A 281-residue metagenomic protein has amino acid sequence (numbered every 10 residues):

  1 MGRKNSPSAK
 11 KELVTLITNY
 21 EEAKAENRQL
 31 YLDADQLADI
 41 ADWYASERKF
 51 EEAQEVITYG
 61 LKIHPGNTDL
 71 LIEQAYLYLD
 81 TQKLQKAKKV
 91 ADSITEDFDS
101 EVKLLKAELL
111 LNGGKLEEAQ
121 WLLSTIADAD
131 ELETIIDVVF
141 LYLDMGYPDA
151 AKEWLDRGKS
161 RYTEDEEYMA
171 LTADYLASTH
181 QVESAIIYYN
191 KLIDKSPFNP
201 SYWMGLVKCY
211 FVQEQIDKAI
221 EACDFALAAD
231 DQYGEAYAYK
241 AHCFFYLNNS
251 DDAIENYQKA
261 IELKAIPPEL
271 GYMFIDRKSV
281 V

Functional and structural regions predicted by a protein language model:
E26-E55, N112, T134-D144, L171-D174 (+1 more regions): Alpha-helical segment of the N-proximal tetratricopeptide repeat
D35, D69, E101, E133 (+4 more regions): Start-of-helix register in tetratricopeptide repeats
I63, S93-D97, I126-A129, R161 (+3 more regions): Structural marker of alpha-solenoid helical repeat scaffolds
E73, L105, D137, L171 (+3 more regions): Canonical tetratricopeptide repeat
K278-V281: Conserved small/polar residues in nucleotide/adenosyl-binding loops
